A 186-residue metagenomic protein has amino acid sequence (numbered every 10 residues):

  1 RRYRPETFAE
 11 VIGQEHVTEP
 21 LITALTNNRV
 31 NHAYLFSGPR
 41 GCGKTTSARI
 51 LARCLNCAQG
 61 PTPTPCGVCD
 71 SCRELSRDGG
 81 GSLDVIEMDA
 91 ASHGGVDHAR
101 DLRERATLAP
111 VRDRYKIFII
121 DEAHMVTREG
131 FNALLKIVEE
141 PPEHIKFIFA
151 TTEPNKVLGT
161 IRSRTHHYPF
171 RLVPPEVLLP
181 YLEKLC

Functional and structural regions predicted by a protein language model:
R1-H167, R171-L179, E183-L185: P-loop/Walker A NTP-binding region and its immediately flanking N-terminal helices in P-loop NTPase folds
